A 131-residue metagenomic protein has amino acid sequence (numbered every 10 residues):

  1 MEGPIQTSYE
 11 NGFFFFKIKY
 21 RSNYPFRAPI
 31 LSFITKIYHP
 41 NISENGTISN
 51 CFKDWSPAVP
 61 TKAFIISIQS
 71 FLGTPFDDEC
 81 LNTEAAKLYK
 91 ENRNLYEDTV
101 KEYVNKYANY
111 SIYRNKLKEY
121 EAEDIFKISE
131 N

Functional and structural regions predicted by a protein language model:
M1-A86, E130: Compact alpha/beta protein-protein interaction domains typified by the UBC
P75-N131: Charge-rich (especially acidic), low-complexity segments
